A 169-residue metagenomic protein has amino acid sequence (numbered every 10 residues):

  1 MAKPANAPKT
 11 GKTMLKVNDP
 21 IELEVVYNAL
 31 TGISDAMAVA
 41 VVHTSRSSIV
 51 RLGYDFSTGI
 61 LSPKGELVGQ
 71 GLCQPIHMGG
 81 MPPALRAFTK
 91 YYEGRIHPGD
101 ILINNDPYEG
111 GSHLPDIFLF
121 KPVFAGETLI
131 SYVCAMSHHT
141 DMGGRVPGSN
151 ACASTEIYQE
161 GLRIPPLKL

Functional and structural regions predicted by a protein language model:
A2, G11-H77, P82: Long, charge-dense accessory insertions within large macromolecular proteins
V39-S47, E66-V68, C73, M81-P122: Conserved mixed alpha/beta core segments that line enzyme active sites in large multi-domain catalysts
L61-S62, F120-F124, M136: Core beta-strand residues in small-molecule sensory/regulatory alpha/beta domains
I76-F88, T140-S149: A short, polar/charged loop-to-alpha-helix boundary motif
I76-G79, F118, C134-S137: FAD-binding core of FAD-dependent oxidoreductases, characterized by glycine-rich FAD pyrophosphate-binding loops
G126-L169: Mobile "lid/hinge" segments at catalytic clefts and subdomain interfaces of large enzymes
